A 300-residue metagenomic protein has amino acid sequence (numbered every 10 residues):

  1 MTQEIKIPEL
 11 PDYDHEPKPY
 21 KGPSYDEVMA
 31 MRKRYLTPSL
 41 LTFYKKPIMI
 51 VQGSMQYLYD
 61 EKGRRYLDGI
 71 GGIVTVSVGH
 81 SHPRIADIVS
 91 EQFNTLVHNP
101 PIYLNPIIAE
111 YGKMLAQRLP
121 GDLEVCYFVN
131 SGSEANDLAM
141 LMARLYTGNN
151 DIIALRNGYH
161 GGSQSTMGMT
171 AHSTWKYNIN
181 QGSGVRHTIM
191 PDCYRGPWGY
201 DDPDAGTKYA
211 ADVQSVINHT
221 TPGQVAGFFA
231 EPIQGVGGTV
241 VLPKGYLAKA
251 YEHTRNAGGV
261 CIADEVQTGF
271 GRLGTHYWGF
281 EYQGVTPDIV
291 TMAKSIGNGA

Functional and structural regions predicted by a protein language model:
T2-S54, Y209: Active-site-adjacent loop/helix segments that line or gate small-molecule/cofactor pockets in enzymes
E4-P17, G22, R65-I153: Glycine-rich loop-to-alpha-helix module at the N-terminal edge of alpha/beta enzyme cores
P47-D68: Active-site and channel-lining beta-strand-loop segments that bind or position nucleotide-derived/phosphorylated
K113-G227: PLP-dependent aspartate aminotransferase-fold enzymes
Q164, E281-A300: Active-site PLP attachment segment
Q234-V236: Alpha-helical transmembrane segments of integral membrane proteins, especially multi-pass inner/plasma-membrane
V240-L273: Catalytic PLP-binding core of fold-type I/II PLP enzymes
